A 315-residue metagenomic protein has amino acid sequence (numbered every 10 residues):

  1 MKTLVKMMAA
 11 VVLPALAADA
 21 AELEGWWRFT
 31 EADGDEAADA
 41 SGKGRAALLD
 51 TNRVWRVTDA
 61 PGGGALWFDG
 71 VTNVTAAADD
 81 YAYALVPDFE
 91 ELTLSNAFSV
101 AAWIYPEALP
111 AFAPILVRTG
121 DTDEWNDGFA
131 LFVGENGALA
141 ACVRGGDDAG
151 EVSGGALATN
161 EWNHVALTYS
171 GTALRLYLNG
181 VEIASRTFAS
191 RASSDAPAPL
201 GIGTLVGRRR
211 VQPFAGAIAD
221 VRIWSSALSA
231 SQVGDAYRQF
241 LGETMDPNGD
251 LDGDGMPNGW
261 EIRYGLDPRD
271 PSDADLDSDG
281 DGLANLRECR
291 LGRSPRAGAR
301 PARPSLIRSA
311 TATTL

Functional and structural regions predicted by a protein language model:
K2-A10: Sec-dependent signal peptide recognition, specifically the positively charged N-region followed immediately by
L16-V74, D123-W125, A184, V233-G253: Extracytoplasmic low-complexity segments
E22-E24, D33-A38, N73-A140, T159 (+5 more regions): Extracellular glycan-recognition modules
G25, Q232, R238-T314: Extracellular calcium-associated, cysteine-rich motifs in secreted modular proteins
T51-V54, L178-L200: Short, solvent-exposed beta-strand-to-loop segments that form ligand-recognition rims of beta-rich domains
F68-V71, P87-F89, R144, A149 (+2 more regions): Extracellular glycan-interaction patches encoded by glycine-rich segments
A141-H164: Short, aromatic/His-centered strand-loop micro-motif at the edge of beta-sheets
E161-R175: Localized edge beta-strand/strand-to-loop motifs within extracellular or lumenal beta-rich domains
